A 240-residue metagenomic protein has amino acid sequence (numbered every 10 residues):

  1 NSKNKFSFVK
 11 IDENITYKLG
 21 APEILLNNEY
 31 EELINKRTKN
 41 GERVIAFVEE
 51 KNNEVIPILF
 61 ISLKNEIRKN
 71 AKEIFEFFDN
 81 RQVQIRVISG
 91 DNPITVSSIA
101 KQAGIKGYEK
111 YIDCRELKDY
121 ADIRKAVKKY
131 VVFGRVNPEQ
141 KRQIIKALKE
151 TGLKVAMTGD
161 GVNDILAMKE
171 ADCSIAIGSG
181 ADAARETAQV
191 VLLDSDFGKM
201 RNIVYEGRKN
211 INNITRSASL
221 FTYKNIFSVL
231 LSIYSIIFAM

Functional and structural regions predicted by a protein language model:
N1-S97, D119-A121: Signature of the cytosolic headpiece of P-type E1-E2 ATPases
F8-K10, T16, V44-A46, S62 (+9 more regions): Structured core elements
L25, I165, M200: Catalytic P-loop NTPase motifs of RecA-like helicase/translocase cores
N28, I99-Q102, A147-L148, I203: Residue-level signal for well-ordered alpha-helical positions
K72-I74, N92-A103, E139-I144, G161-A171: Acidic, divalent-metal-coordinating active-site segment for phosphoryl/phosphodiester hydrolysis, typified by short
Q82, G104, G152: Short glycine-rich hinge loops at helix-strand junctions in the catalytic core of two-component histidine kinases
G107-M157, G161, A171, I177-M240: Membrane-embedded transport module
